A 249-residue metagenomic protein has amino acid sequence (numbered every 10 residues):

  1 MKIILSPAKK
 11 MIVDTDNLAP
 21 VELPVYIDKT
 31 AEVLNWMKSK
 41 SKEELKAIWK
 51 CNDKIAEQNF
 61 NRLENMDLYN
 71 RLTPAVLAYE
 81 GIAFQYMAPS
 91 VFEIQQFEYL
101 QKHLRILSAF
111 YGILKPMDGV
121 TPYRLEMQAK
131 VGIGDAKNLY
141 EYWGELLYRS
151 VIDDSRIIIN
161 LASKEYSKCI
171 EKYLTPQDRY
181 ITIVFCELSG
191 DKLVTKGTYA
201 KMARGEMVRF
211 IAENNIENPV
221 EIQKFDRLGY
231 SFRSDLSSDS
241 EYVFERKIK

Functional and structural regions predicted by a protein language model:
K2-S6, I157-N160: Short hydrophobic beta-strand segments
I4-V91: Active-site helix-to-loop segments that bind/position phosphate- or nucleotide-bearing substrates and donors across
A88-D239, V243-K249: Internal, well-folded beta-alpha domain core
